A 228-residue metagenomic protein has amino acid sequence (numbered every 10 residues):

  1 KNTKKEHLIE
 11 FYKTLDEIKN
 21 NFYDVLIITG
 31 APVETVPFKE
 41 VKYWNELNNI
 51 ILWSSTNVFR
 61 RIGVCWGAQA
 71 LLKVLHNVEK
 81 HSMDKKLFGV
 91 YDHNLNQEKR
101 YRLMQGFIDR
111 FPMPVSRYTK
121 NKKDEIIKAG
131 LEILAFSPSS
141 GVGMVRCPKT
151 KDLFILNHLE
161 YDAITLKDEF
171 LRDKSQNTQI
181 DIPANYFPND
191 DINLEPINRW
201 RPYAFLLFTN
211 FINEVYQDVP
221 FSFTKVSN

Functional and structural regions predicted by a protein language model:
N2-K5, L166-D168: Short aromatic-enriched loop/helix-cap "lid" or pocket-rim segments at secondary-structure transitions that line
T3-F22: Glycine-rich, highly charged phosphate/nucleotide-binding loops
H7-L8, I28-T35, N45, W53 (+2 more regions): Generic alpha-helix detector with strongest preference for long hydrophobic helices that associate with membranes
I18, F22, N49, V90 (+1 more regions): Amide-donor transfer/coupling interface in amidating biosynthetic enzymes
V25: Short, Asp-centered acidic motifs that coordinate Mg2+ and/or phosphate in catalytic or ligand-binding sites
I28-Q97: Cysteine-nucleophile active-site neighborhood
